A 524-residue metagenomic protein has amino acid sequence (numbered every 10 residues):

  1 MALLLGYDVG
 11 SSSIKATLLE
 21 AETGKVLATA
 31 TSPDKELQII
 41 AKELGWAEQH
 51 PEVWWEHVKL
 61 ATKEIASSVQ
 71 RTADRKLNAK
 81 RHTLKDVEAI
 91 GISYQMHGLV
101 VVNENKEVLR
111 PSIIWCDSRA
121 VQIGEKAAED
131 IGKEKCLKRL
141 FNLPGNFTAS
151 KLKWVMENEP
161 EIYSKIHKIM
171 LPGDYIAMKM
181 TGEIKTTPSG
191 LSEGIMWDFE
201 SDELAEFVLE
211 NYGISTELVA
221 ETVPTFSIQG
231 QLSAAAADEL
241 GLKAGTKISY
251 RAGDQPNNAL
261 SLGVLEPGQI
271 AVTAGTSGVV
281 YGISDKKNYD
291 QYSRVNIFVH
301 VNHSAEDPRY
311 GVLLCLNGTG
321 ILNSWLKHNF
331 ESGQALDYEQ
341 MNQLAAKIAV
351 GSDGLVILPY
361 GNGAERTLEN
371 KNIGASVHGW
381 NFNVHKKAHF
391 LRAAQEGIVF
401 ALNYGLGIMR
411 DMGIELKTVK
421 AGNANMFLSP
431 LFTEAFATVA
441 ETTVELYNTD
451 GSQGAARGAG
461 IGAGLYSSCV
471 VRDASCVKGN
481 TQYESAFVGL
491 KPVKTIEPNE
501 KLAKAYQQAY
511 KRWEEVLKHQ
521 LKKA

Functional and structural regions predicted by a protein language model:
M1-R110, K165, A237-D238, L242-K247 (+4 more regions): N-terminal glycine/serine-rich phosphate-binding loop of ATP-dependent small-molecule kinases, especially carbohydrate
L5-G6, L18, K42, V121 (+7 more regions): Active-site core segments that coordinate phosphate-bearing ligands/cofactors across diverse enzyme families
G24, H50, I90, D117 (+3 more regions): Residue-level signal for inorganic ion chemistry
K25, S32-P33, W115, L191 (+1 more regions): A generic structural motif
L44, P51, V87-A149: Active-site phosphate-binding/coordination module
E200, T225-Q229: Short beta-strand to alpha-helix junction loop
G213-P224: A conserved helix-loop-beta module that forms one wall/lid of the active-site cleft in ATP-utilizing catalytic domains
